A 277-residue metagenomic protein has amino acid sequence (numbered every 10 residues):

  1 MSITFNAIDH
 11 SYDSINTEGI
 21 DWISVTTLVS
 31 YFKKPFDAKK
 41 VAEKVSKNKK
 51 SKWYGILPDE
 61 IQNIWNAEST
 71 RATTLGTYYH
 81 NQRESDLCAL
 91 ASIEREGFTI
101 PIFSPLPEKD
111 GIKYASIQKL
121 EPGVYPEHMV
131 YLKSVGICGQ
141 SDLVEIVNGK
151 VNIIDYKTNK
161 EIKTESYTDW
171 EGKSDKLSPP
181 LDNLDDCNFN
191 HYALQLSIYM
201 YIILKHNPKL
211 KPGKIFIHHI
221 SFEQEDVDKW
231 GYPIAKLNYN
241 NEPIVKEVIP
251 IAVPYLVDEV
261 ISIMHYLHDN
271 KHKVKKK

Functional and structural regions predicted by a protein language model:
M1-C138: Metal-dependent nuclease catalytic cores that hydrolyze phosphodiester bonds in DNA/RNA, characterized by
E68, L177-F189: Short histidine-centered catalytic/ligand-binding loop motif
A72, G76, I162-E165, Y192-L196: Short alpha-helical patches at coil-to-helix transitions and adjacent helical residues in well-structured domains
H80, G139-E165, G172-S178, Y199: Conserved catalytic cores of phosphodiester-cleaving nucleases, focusing on short active-site segments
Y125, N152-Y156, K214-H219: A structural signal for short, well-ordered beta-strand segments and their strand-loop junctions that often border
Y131, N159-E161, H206, F222-E223: Short, solvent-exposed loop/turn segments at secondary-structure junctions
Y131, V144-I146, H218-I220: A generic structural motif
D185-A193, S197-K277: Metal-dependent nuclease catalytic regions and adjoining charged, substrate-binding loops involved in nucleic-acid end
